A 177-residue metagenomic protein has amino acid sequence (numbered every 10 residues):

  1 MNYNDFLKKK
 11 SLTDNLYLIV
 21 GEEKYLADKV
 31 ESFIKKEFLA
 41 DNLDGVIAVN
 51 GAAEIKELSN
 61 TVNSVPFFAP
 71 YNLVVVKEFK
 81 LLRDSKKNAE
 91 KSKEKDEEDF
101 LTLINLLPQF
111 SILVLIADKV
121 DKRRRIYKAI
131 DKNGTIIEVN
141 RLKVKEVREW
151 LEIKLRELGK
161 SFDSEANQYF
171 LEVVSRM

Functional and structural regions predicted by a protein language model:
M1-K9: Pre-Walker A adenine-sensing motif
N4, Y25-M177: Non-catalytic interfacial helical region
K10-L12, I130: Short, flexible turn/loop "capping" segments at secondary-structure junctions
T13-D14, L43: Short, high-confidence coil segments that cap the C-terminus of an alpha-helix and link into the following beta-strand
N15-K29: Walker A/P-loop nucleotide-binding motif
